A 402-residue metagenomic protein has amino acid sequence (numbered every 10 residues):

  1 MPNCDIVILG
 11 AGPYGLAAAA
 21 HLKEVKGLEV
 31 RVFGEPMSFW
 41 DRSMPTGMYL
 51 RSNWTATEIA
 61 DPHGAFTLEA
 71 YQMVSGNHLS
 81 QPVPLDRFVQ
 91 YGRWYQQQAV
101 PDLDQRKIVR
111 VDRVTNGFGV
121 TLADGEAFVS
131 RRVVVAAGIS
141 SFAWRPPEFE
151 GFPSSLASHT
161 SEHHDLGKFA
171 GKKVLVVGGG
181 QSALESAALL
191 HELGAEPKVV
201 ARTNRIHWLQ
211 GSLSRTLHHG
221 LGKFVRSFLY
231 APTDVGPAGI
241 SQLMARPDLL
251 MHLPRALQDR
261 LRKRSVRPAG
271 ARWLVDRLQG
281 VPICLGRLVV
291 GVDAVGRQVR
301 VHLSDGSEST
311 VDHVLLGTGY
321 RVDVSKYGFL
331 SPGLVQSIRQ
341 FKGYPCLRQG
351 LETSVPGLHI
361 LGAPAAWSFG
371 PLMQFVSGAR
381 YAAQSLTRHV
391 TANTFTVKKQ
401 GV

Functional and structural regions predicted by a protein language model:
M1-M37, N77-Q181, E185-V402: Flavin (primarily FAD) cofactor-binding/catalytic cores of flavoenzymes
W40: Charged, glycine-enriched surface loops/patches that mediate electrostatic binding to polyanionic ligands
M44-S75, F228-M251: Flavin (FAD/FMN) cofactor-binding and adjacent substrate-gating region of FAD-dependent oxidoreductase domains
